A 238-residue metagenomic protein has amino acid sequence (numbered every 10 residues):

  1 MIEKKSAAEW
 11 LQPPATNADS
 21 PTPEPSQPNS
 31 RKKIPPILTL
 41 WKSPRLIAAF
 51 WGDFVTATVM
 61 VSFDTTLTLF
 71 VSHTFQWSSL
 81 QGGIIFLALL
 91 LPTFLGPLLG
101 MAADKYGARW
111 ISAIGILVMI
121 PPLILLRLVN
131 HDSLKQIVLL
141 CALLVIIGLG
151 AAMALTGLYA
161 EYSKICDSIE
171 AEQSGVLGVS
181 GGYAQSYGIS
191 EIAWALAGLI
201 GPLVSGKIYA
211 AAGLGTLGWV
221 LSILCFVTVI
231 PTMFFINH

Functional and structural regions predicted by a protein language model:
K5-F50: Juxtamembrane intracellular "pre-TM" segments in multi-pass secondary transporters
P44-L87, P92: Extracytoplasmic gate region of multi-pass secondary transporters
F54, Q136-L155, E161: Hydrophobic core of transmembrane alpha-helices in multi-pass small-molecule transporters, especially MFS/SLC-type
L95-A108, L126, Y209: Helix-to-loop junctions at the C-terminal end of transmembrane segments in multipass secondary transporters
A113, L117-K135, M233: C-terminal ends and interior cores of transmembrane alpha-helices in multi-pass membrane transporters/permeases
M153-L177: Intracellular juxtamembrane helix-capping segments at the cytosolic ends of symmetry-related transmembrane helices
Q173-A211: A late C-terminal transmembrane helix in Major Facilitator Superfamily
L203-C225: A membrane-interface helix-boundary motif in multi-pass transporters
